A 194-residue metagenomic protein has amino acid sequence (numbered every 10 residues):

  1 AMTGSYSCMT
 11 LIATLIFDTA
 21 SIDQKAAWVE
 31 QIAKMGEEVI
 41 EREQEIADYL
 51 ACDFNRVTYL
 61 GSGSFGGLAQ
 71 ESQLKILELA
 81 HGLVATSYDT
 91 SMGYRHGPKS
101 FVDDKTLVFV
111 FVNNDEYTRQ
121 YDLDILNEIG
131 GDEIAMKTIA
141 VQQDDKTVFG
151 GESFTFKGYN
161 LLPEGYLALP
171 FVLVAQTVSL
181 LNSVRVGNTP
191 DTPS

Functional and structural regions predicted by a protein language model:
A1-S194: A SIS-like phosphosugar-recognition module
